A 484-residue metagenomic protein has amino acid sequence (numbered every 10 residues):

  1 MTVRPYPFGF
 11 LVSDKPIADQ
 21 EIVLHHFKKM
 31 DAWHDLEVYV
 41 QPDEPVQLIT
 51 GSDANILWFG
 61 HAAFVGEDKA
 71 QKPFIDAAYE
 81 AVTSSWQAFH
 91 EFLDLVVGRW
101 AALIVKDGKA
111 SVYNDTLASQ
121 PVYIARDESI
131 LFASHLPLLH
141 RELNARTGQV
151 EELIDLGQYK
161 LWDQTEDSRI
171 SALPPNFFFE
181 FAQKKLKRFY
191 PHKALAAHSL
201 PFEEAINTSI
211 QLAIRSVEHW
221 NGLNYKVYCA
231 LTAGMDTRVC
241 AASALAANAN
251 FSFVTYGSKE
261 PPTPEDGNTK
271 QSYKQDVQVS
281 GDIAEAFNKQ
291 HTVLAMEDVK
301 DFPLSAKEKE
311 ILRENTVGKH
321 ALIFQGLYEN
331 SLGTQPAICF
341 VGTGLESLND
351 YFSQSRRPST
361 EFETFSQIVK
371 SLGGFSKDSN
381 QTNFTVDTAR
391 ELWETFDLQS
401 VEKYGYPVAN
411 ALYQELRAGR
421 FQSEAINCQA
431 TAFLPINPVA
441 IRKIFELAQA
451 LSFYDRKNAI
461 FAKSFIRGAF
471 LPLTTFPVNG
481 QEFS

Functional and structural regions predicted by a protein language model:
M1-L294: Cysteine-centered catalytic environments shared across enzyme families
G108-S111, Q183, A194-Y404, F421-V478: ATP-dependent adenylate-handling active sites, centered on carboxylate activation for C-N bond formation
L153-L156, L312, A411-R417, A448: Short alpha-helical scaffolding segments that buttress acidic/His motifs in well-ordered protein cores
F178, A411-E424: Core structural elements
Q399-R417: Bilobed periplasmic-binding protein-like "clamshell/Venus-flytrap" ligand-binding domains
F483-S484: A binding-site-centric feature that preferentially detects glycan-recognition modules on secreted/surface proteins
